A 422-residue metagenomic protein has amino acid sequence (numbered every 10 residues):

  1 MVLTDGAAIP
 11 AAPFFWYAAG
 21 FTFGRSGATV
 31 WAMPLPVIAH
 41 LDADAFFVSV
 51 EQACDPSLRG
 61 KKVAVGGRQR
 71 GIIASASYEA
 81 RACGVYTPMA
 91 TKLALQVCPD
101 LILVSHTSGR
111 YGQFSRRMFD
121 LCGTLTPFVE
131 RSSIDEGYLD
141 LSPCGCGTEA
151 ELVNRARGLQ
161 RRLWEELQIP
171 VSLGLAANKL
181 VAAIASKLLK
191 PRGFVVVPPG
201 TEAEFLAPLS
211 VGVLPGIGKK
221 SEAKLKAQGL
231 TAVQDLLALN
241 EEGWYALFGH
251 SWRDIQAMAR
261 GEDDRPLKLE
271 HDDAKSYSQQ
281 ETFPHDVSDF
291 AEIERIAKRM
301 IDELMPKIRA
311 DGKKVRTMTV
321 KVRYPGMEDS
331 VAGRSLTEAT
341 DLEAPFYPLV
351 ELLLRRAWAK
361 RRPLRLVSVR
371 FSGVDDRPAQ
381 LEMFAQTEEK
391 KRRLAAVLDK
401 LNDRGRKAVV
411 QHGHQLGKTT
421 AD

Functional and structural regions predicted by a protein language model:
V2-A19: Positively charged N-terminal leader segments that act as targeting/secretion signals
F14-A257, P306, E388-D422: Gly/Gly-Pro- and Ser/Thr-rich, intrinsically disordered tail segments characteristic of DNA damage-repair and tolerance
W31, V213, S221-L364: DNA-contacting surface of Y-family translesion DNA polymerases
D44-F46, Q69-I72, P325-D329, V374-R377: Short, charged/polar surface micro-motifs in flexible loops or helix N-caps
K61, V171, R192, R316-M318 (+2 more regions): Change "...and in nucleic-acid phosphodiester-cleaving endonucleases..." to "...and in nucleic-acid processing enzymes
G137-P143, V331-R334, P378-F384: Short, hydrophobic beta-strand segments
L175-L180, G261, K314-P325, L364-D375 (+1 more regions): A glycine-rich phosphate-binding loop feature that marks nucleotide/adenosyl-phosphate handling sites
E338-D422: Acidic, metal-coordinating catalytic segment for phosphate/diphosphate chemistry, firing primarily on the Nudix
